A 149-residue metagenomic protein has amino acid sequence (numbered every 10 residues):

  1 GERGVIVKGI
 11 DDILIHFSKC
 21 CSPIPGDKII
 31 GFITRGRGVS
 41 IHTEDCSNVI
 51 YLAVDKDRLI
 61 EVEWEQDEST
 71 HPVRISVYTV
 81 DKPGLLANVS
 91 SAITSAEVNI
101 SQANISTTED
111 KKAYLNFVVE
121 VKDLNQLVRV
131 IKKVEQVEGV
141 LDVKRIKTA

Functional and structural regions predicted by a protein language model:
G1-L86, S101, I105-S106, D123-Q126 (+3 more regions): N-terminal non-catalytic structural scaffold regions of very large proteins
E61, G139-D142: Residue-level signal for secondary-structure boundary elements
H71, D110-L115: A short, glycine/Asx- and small/polar-enriched loop/turn that sits immediately N-terminal to a beta-strand
T94-I100, Q136-V140: Short secondary-structure junctions
V98, D110-K112, L127: A cross-taxa feature marking solvent-exposed loop/turn segments within ectodomains of secreted and single-pass membrane
K112, E120-N125, D142, T148-A149: Charged, surface-exposed alpha-helical interface/stalk elements
